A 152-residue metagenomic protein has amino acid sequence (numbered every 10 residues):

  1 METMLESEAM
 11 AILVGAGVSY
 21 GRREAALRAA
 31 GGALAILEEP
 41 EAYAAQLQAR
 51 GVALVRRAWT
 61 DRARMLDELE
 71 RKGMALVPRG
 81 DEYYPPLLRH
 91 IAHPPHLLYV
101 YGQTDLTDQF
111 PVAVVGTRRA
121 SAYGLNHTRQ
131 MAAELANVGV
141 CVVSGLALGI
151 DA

Functional and structural regions predicted by a protein language model:
M1-N137: Short, positively charged patches
A132-A152: Phosphate/pyrophosphate-binding betaalpha-module
